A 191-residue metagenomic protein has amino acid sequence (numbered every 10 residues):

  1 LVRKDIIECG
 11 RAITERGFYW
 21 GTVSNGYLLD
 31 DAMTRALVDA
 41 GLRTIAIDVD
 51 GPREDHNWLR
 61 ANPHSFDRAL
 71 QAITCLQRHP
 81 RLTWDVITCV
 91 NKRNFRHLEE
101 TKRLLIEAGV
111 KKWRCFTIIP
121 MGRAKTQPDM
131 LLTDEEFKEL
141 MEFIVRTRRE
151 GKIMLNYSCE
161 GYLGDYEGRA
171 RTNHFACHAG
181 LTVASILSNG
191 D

Functional and structural regions predicted by a protein language model:
V2-I118, T133: Radical SAM/AdoMet-radical enzyme domain recognition
F95, I119-D191: A C-terminal junction/extension of Radical SAM enzymes
